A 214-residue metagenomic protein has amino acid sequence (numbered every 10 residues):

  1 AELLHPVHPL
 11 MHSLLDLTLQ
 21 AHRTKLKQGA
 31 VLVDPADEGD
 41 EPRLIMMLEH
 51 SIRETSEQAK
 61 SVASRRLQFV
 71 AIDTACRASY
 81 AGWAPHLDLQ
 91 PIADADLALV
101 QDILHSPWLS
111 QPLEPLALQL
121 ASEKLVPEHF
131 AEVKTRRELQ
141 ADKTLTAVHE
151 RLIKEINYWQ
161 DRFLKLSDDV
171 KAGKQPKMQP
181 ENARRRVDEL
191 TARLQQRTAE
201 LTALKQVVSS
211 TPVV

Functional and structural regions predicted by a protein language model:
A1, H5-V214: Charged, non-catalytic accessory extensions
